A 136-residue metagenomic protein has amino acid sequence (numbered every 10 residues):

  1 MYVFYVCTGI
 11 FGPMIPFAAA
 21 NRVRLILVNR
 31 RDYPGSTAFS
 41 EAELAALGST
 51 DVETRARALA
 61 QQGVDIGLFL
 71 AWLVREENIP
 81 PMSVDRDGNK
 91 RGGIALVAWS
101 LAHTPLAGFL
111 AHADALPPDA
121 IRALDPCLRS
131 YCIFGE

Functional and structural regions predicted by a protein language model:
M1-Y5, N29: The conserved beta1-alpha1 loop
Y2-V3, I133-E136: Hydrophobic transmembrane alpha-helices of multi-pass solute transporters/permeases
F4-I15, F39: The serine-hydrolase catalytic nucleophile loop
T8, Y33-S36, T104-L106: Eukaryotic short linear interaction motifs
A18-E53: Conserved alpha/beta-hydrolase
T50-R57, Q61-G92: Conserved acidic catalytic loop of the alpha/beta-hydrolase fold
N89-F134: Conserved hydrolase catalytic core segment
